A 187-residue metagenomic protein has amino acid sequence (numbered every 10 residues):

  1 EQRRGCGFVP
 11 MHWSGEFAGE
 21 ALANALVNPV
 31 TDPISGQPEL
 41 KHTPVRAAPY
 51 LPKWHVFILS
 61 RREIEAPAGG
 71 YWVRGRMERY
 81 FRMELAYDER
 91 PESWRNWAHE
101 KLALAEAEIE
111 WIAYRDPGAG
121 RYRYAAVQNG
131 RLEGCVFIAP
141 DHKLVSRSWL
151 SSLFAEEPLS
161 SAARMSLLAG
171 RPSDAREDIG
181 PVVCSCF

Functional and structural regions predicted by a protein language model:
E1-E16, S173-F187: Proteins with a high burden of low-complexity, intrinsically disordered sequence enriched in S/T/G/P/A and R, requiring
Q2-I109, A113-D116, Q128: Long, contiguous, secondary-structure-rich segments that constitute the structural scaffold of globular domains
Y114-F187: Flexible, glycine-rich terminal cap/loop adjacent to redox cofactors in electron-transfer oxidoreductases
